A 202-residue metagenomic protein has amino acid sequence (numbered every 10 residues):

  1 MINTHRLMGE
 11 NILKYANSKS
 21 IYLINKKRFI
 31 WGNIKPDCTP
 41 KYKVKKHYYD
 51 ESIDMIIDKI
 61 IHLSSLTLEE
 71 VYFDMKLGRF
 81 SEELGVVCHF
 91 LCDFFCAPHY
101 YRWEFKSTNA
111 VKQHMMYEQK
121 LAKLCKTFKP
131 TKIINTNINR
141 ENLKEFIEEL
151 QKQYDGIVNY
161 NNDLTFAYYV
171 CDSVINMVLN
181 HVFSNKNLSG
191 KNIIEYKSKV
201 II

Functional and structural regions predicted by a protein language model:
M1-V86, L91-I202: N-terminal leader/auxiliary helical segments
